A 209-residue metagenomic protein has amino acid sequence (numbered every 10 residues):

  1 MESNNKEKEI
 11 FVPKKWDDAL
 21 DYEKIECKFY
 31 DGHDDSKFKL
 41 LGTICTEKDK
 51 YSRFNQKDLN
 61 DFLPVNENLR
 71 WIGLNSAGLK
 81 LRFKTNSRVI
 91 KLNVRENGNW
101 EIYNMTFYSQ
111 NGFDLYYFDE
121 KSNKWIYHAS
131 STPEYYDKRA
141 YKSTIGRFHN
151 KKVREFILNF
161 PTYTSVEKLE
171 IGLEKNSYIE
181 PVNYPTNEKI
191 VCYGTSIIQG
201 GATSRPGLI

Functional and structural regions predicted by a protein language model:
M1-K189: N-terminal secretory targeting modules
N187-G207: Catalytic nucleophile-elbow at a beta strand-turn-alpha helix junction centered on a G-D-S/GDSL motif, marking
